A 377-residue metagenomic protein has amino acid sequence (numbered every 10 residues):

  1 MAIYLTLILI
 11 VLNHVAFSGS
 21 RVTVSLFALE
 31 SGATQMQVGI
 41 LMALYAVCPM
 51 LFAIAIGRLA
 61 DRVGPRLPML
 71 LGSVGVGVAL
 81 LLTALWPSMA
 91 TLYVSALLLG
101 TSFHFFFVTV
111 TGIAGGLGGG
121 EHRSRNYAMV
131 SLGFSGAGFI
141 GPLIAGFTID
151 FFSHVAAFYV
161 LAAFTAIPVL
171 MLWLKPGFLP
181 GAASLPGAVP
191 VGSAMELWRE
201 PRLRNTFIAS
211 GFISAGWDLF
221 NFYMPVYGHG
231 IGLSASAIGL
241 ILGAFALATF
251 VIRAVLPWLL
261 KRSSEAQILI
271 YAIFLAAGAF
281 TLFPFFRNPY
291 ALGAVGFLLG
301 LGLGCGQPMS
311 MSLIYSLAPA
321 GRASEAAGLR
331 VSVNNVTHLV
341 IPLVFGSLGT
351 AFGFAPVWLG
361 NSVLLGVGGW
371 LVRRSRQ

Functional and structural regions predicted by a protein language model:
M1, G177-F207: Juxtamembrane intracellular "pre-TM" segments in multi-pass secondary transporters
A2-A46, R204, S214-Y227, I231: Helix-loop boundary and gating motifs at the non-cytosolic
A46-I54, G138-F139, A246-F250, A254 (+1 more regions): Residue-level signature of mid-helix packing/kink "hotspots" within the transmembrane helices of 12-pass Major
A53-G64, I252-S264: Helix-to-loop junctions at the C-terminal end of transmembrane segments in multipass secondary transporters
G64, L85-P87, F286-R287: Helix-breaking motifs and short loop linkers at transmembrane-helix boundaries and internal kinks in secondary membrane
L67-L81, A162, Q267-T281: Structural signature of the two symmetry-related core transmembrane helices
L97-G133: Cytoplasmic helix-loop-helix junction between adjacent transmembrane helices in 12-TM secondary transporters
A163-A183, L371-S375: C-terminal membrane-cytosol helix-exit motif in multi-pass small-molecule transporters
